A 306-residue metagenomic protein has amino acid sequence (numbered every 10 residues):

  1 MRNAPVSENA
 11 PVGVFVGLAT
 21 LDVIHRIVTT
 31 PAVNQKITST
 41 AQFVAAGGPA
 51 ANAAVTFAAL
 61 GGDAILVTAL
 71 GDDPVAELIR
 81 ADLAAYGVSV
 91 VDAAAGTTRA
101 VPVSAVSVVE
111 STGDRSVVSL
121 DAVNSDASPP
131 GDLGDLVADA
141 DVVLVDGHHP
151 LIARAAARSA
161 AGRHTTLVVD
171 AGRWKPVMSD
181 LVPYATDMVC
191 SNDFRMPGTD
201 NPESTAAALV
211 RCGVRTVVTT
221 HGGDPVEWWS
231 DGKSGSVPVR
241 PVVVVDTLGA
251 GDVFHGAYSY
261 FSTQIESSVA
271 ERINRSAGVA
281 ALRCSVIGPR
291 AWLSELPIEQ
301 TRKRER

Functional and structural regions predicted by a protein language model:
M1-A10, P202-R306: Conserved phosphate-binding/catalytic region of the ribokinase-like
M1-V67, E77, A85, I287: Glycine-rich phosphate/adenosyl-contacting loop at the front of the ribokinase-like
R2-A19, D82-A95, S107-S234, S267 (+1 more regions): Ribokinase/PfkB-type carbohydrate-kinase core domain
P31-A41, G87-S89, K233-V243: Glycine/charged-rich beta-loop-alpha catalytic/anionic-binding loops adjacent to active sites
A41, V67-D72, S89-V101, V217-H221 (+1 more regions): Beta-strand->loop->alpha-helix junctions that form or flank phosphate-binding loops in nucleotide-handling enzymes
A53-A54, I79, A153-A157, V279: Aromatic/hydrophobic pocket-lining residues that form π-stacking "cages" and hydrophobic walls in ligand
A58-A59, A161, T263: Gly/Ala-rich phosphate-binding loop of Rossmann-like dinucleotide-binding domains, activating on the conserved
V67, V118, V237-P238: Hydrophobic residues at beta-strand termini and immediately following loops that shape nucleotide-binding pockets
